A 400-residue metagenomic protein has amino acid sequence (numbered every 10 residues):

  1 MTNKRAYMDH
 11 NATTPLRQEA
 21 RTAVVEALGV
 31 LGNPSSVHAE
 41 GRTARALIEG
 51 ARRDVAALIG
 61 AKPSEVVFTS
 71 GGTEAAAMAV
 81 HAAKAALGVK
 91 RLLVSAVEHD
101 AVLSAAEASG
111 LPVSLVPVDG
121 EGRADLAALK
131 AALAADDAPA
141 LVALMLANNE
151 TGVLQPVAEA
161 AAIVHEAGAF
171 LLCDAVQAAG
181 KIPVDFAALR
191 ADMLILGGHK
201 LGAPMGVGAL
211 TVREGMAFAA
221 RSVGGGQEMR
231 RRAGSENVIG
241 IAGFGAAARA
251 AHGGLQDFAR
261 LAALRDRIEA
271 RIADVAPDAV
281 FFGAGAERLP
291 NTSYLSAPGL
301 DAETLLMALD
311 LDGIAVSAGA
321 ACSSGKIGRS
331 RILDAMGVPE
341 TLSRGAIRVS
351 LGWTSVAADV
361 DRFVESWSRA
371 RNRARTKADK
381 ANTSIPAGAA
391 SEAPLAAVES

Functional and structural regions predicted by a protein language model:
M1-S400: Pyridoxal 5′-phosphate
